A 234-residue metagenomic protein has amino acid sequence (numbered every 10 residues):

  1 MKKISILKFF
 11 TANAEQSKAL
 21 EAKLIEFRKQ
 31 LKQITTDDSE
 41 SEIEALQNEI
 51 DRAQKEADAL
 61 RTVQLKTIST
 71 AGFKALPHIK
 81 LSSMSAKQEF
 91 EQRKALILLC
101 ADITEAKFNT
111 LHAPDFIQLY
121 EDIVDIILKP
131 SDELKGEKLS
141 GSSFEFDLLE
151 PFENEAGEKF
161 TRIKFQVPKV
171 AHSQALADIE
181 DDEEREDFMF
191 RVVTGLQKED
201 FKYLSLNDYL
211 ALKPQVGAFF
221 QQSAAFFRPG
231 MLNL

Functional and structural regions predicted by a protein language model:
M1-E183, K198-L234: Charged interaction scaffolds used for protein-protein
V193: Conserved catalytic and ligand/cofactor-coordination microenvironments
